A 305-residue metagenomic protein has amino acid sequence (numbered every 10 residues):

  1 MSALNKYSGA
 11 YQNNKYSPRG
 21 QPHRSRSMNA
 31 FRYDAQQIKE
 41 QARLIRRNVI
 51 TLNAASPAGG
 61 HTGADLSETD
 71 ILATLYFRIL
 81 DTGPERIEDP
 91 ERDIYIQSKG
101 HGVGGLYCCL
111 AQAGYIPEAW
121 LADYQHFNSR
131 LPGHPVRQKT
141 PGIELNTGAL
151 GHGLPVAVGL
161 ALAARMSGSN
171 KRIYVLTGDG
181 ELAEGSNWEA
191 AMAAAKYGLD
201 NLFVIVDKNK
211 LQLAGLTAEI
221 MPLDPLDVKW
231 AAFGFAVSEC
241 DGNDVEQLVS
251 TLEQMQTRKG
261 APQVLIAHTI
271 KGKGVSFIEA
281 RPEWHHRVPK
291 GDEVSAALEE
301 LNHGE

Functional and structural regions predicted by a protein language model:
M1-S27: N-terminal amphipathic/basic-hydrophobic helices that include classical n-h-c signal peptides and signal-anchor
H23-I45: N-terminal hydrophobic or amphipathic helices/low-complexity stretches enriched in small/hydrophobic/Pro/Gly
Q41-G59, D207-N209: N-terminal capping segment at the start of a domain
S56, L66-K196: Cofactor-binding active-site loop characterized by glycine-rich and histidine/acidic residues
D70, H101-G102, N209-K210, D244 (+1 more regions): Glycine-rich beta-alpha junction loops
D93-Y95, K171-V175, L202, A261-T269: Generic beta-sheet signal
G142, N146-A149, L154-T257: Thiamine diphosphate
V245-E305: Glycine/aspartate-rich loop-and-adjacent alpha/beta segment that forms the canonical ThDP
